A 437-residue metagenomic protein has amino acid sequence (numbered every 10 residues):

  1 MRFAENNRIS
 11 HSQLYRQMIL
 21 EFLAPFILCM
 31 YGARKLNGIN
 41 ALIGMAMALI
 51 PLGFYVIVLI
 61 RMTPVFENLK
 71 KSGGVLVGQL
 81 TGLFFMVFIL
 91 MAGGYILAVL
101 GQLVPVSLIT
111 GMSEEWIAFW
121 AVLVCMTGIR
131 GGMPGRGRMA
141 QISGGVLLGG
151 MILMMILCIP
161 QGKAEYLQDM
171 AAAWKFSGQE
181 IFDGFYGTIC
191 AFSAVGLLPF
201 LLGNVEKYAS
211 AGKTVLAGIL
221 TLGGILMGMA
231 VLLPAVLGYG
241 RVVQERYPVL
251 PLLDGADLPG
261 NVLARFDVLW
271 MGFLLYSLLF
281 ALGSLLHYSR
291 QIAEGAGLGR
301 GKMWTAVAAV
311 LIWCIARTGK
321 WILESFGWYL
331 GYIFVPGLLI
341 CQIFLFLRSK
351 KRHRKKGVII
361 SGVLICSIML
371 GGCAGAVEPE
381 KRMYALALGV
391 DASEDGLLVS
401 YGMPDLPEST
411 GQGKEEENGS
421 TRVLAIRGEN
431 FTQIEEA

Functional and structural regions predicted by a protein language model:
M1-N37, L52-I60, E180-F185, N204-Y208 (+1 more regions): Membrane-interface "cap" regions at the ends of multi-pass membrane proteins
F26-L123, E429-A437: Membrane helical hairpin/interfacial module
K35, P64, V99-P105, L123-S143 (+3 more regions): Membrane-water interface regions at transmembrane-helix termini and the short interhelical loops of multi-pass membrane
M45-L59, M86-I96, C125-M126, V146-C158 (+2 more regions): Selective recognition of specific alpha-helical transmembrane segments in multi-pass small-molecule
L90-L97, G101, L147-A173, T188-A191 (+2 more regions): Hydrophobic alpha-helical segments and their helix-loop junctions in multi-pass secondary transporters
E115, G128-C158, W328-Q342: Membrane-interface loop-to-helix entry segments
V236-F266: Membrane-interface interhelical connector segments
L370-A437: A glycine-rich, acidic short-motif signal
